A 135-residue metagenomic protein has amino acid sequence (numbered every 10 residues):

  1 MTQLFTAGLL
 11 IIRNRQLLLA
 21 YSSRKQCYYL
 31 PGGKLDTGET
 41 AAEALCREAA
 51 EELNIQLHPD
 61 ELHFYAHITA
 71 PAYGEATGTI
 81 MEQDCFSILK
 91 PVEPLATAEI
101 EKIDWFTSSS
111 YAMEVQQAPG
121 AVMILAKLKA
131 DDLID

Functional and structural regions predicted by a protein language model:
M1-L17: Conserved N-terminal beta-strand and adjoining loop/helix that marks the start of the Nudix/MutT-like hydrolase domain
L4, A66-P94: Active-site-adjacent beta-strand/loop module that shapes the phosphate/pyrophosphate-binding cleft
R13-E52: Conserved Nudix-box catalytic region and its N-terminal flanking loop in Nudix hydrolases and closely related
Y29, I80, W105: Short aromatic/basic micro-patch
Q56-A66: A short coil-to-beta-strand element that immediately follows conserved catalytic motifs
C85-S87, L95-L128: NUDIX/MutT-family hydrolases
K129-L133: Short glycine-centered helix-capping/turn motifs at secondary-structure transition points
